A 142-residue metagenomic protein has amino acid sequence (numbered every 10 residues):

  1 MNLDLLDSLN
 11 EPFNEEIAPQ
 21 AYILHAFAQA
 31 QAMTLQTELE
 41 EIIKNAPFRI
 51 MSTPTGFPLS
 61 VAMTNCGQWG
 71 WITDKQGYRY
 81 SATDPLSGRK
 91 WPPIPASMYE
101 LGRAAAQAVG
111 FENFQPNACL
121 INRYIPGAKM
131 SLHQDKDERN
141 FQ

Functional and structural regions predicted by a protein language model:
M1-Q142: Non-heme Fe(II) oxygenase metal-center motifs and adjacent flexible, charged/small-residue loops
